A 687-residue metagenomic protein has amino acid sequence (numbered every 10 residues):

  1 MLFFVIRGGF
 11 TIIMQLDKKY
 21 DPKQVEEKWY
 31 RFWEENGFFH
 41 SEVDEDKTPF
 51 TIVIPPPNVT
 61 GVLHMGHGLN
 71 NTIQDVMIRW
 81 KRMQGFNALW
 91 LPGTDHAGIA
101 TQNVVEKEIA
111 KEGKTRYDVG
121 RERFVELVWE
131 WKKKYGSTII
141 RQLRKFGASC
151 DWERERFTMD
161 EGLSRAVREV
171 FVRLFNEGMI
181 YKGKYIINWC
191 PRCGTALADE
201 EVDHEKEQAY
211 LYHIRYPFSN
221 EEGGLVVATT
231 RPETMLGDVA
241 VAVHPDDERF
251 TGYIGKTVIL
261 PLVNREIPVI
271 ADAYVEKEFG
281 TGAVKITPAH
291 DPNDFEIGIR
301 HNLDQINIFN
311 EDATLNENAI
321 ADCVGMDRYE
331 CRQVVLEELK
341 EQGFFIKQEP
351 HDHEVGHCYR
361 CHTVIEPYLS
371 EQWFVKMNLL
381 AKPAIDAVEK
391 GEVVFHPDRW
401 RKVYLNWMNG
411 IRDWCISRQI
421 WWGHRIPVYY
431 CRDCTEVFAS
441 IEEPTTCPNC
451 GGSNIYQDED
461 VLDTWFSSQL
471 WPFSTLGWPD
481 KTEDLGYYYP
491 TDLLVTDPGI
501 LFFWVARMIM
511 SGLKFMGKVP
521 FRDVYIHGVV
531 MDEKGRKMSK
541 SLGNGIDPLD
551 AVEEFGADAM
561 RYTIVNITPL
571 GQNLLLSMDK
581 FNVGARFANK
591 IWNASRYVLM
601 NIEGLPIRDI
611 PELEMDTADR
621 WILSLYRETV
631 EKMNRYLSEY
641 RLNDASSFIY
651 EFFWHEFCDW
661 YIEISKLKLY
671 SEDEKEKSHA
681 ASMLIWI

Functional and structural regions predicted by a protein language model:
L2-M65, R82, A88, I346-E349 (+3 more regions): Non-catalytic terminal extensions that flank enzyme cores
F10-D21, I385-D398, I607, P611-E612: Short, contiguous pre-domain boundary segments
I12, N58-P92, K107-I109, C190-R192 (+11 more regions): Conserved active-site neighborhood of enzyme catalytic/cofactor-binding cores
I13-V53, V105-E106, L127-Q142, D247-Y274 (+4 more regions): Conserved oxyanion/phosphate-binding beta-strand-loop segments in alpha/beta enzyme cores
K28, E35-N36, E106-G224, F279-D433 (+7 more regions): Residue patterns forming the tRNA-binding/recognition surfaces of aminoacyl-tRNA synthetases and related DALR
E45-K47, P55-P56, L89-Q102, E155-L163 (+3 more regions): Short, solvent-exposed turn/loop segments enriched in Gly/Ser/Thr/Pro and often Arg
N87, P232-D312, K340, A381: Catalytic alpha/beta core of large soluble enzyme barrels
